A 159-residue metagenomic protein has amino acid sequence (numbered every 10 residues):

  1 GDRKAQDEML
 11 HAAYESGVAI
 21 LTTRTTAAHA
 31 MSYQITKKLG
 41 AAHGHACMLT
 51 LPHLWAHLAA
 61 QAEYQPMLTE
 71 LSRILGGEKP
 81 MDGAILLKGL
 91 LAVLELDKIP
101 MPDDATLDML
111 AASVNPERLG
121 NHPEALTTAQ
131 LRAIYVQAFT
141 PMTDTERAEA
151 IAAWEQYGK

Functional and structural regions predicted by a protein language model:
G1-T23, P123, A129: Carboxylate- and glycine-rich phosphate/diphosphate-binding segment that chelates Mg2+/Mn2+
R3, T25, H45, A62-Q65 (+1 more regions): Non-catalytic, surface-exposed connector residues within folded enzymatic/regulatory domains
A5-E8, A27, M31, A46-T50 (+5 more regions): Residue-level detector of well-ordered alpha-helical segments, enriched for hydrophobic/aromatic packing positions
M9-G17, L51, L87, L91 (+2 more regions): Short alpha-helical scaffolding segments that buttress acidic/His motifs in well-ordered protein cores
Y14-G44, P116-N121: Glycine-rich phosphate/pyrophosphate-binding beta-alpha loops
A19-T25, P80, L96, P100 (+2 more regions): Intrinsically disordered or highly flexible coil/loop and linker segments, enriched in small and charged/polar residues
K38-L39, G44-T106: Gly/Pro-rich interdomain helix-loop hinge
A105-K159: Short, amphipathic C-terminal "tail helix"
